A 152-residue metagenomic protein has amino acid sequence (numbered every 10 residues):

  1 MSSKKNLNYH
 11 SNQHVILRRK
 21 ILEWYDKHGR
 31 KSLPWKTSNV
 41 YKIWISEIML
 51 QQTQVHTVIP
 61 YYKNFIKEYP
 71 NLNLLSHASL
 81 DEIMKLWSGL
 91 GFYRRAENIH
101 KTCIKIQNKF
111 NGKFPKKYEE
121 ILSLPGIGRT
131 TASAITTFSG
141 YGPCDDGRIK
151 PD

Functional and structural regions predicted by a protein language model:
S3-H14, R19-D152: Catalytic cores of DNA base-excision repair glycosylases
